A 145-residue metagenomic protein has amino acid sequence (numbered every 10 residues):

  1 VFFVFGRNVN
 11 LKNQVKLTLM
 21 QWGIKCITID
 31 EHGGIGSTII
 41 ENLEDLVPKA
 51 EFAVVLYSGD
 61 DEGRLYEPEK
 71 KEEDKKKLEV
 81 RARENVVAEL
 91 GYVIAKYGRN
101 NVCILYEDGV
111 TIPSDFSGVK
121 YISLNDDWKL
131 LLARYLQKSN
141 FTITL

Functional and structural regions predicted by a protein language model:
V1-V55, K96: Conserved N-terminal substructure of TIR/SEFIR domains
R7-V9, E107-V110: Short glycine-enriched loops at secondary-structure junctions
V15-L17, L65-E69, F116-S117: Short amphipathic alpha-helical segments
W22, G98, D115-V119: Short, structured coil segments at secondary-structure junctions
I29-E31, L105-E107, L124: Conserved beta-strand termini and adjacent loop/short-helix elements that scaffold enzyme active sites in alpha/beta
L46-N101, Y106-D108: Conserved beta-strand-loop-alpha-helix hinge of the TIR/SEFIR fold
I112-L145: C-terminal interaction surface of TIR/SEFIR-family domains
